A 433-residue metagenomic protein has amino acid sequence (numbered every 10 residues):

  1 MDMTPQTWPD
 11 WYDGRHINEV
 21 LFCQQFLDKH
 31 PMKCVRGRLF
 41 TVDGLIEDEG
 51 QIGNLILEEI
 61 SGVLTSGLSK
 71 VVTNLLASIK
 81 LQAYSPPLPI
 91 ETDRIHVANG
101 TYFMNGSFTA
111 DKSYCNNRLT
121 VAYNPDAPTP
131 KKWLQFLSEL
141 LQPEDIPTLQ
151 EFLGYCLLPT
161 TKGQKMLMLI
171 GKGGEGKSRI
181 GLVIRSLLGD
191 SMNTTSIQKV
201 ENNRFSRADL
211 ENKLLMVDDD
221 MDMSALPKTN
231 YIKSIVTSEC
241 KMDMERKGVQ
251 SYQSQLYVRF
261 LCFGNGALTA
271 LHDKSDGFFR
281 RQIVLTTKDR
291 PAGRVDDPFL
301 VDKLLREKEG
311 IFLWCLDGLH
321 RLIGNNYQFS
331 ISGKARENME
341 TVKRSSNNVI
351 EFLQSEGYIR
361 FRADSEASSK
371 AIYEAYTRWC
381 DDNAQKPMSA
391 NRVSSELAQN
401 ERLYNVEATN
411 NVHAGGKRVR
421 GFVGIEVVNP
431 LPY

Functional and structural regions predicted by a protein language model:
M1-H30, F40, L45-I46, P125-E139 (+3 more regions): Replication-associated primase and helicase/ATPase modules
D2-L119, M388: Intein modules and their embedded homing endonuclease domains
Y12-L21, R185-D190, A225-M242, S394-S395: A short, contiguous, amphipathic alpha-helix enriched in charged residues
K29-Q51, I95-L214, I283-L285, F312-C315 (+3 more regions): P-loop NTPase catalytic core of nucleic-acid-dependent motor ATPases
L188-D190, T195-R204, L226-T229, D243-S251 (+3 more regions): Positively charged interface segments
S206-V249: Conserved nucleotide-sensing/catalytic segment adjacent to the nucleotide-binding pocket in NTP-handling enzymes
M216-D218, V258-N265: Structural recognition of the conserved hydrophobic beta-strand(s) that form the central parallel beta-sheet of P-loop
L305-N347: Phosphate-handling catalytic cores of nucleic-acid transaction enzymes
